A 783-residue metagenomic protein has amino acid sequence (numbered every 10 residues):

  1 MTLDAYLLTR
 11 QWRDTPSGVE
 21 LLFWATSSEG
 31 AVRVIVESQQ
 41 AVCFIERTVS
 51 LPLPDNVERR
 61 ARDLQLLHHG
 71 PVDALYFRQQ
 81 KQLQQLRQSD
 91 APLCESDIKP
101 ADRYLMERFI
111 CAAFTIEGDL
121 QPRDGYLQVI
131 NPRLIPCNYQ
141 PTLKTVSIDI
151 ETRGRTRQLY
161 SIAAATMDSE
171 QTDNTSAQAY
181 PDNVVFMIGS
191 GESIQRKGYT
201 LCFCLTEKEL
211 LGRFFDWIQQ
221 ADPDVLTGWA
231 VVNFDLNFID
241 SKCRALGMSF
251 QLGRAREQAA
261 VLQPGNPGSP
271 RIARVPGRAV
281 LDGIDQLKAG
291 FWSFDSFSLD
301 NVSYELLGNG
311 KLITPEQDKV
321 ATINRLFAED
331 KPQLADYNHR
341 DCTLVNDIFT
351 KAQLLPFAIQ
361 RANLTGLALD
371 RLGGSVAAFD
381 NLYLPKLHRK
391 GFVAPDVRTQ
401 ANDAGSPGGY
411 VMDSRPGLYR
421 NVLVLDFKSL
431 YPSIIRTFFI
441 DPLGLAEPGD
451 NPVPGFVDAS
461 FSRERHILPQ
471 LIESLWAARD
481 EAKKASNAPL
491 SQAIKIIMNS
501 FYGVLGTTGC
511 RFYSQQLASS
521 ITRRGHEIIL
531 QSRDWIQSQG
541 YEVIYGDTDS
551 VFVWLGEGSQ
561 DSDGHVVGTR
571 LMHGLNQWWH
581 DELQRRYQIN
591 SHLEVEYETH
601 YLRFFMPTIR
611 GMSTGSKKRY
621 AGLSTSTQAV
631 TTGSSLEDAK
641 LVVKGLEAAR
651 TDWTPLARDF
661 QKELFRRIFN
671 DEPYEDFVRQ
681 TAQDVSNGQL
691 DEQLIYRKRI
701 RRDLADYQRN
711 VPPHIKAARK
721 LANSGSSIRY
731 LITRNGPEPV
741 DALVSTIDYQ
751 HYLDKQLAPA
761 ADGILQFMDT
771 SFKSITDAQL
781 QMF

Functional and structural regions predicted by a protein language model:
M1-D222, H339-R340, L344-N363, L367-G408 (+5 more regions): DnaQ-like (DEDDh/DEDDy) 3′-5′ exonuclease domain used for proofreading and 3′-end trimming on nucleic acids
R13-D14, G18-A25, V32, F349 (+9 more regions): DNA-dependent DNA polymerase catalytic subunits
I148, Q195-L201, Q220-V225, I284-D285 (+6 more regions): Glycine- and acidic
R196-L205, D222, L226, L236 (+1 more regions): Active-site-proximal helix-loop-helix substrate-binding element of RNase H-like nuclease domains
R213, Q333-I348, S474, A478 (+3 more regions): A non-catalytic, amphipathic alpha-helix used as a structural packing/dimerization or gating element in enzyme scaffolds
F214-F238: Proline-aspartate-enriched helix->loop->beta-strand connector
Q251, G277-R278, E305-L306, G310-K390 (+4 more regions): Mixed-charge, glycine-rich, non-catalytic linkers/tails in nucleic-acid processing enzymes
